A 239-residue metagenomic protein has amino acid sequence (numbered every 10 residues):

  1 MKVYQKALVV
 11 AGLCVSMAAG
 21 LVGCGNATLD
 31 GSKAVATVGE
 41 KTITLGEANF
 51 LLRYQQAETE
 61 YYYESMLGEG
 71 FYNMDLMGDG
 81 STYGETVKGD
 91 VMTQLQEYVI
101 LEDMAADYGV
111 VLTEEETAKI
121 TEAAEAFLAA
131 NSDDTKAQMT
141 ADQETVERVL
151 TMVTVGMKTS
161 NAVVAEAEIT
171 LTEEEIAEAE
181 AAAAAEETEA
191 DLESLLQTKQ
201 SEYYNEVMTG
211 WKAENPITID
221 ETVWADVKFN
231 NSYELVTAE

Functional and structural regions predicted by a protein language model:
M1-A11: Bacterial N-terminal signal peptides that target proteins for export
L8, E58, S65, V87 (+3 more regions): Generic alpha-helical secondary structure signal
A19-G23: C-terminal motif of bacterial Sec signal peptides marking the signal peptidase cleavage site
N26-G31, V38, S132-E239: PPIase-associated folding chaperone regions across multiple families
A27-A141: N-terminal targeting/tethering segments
